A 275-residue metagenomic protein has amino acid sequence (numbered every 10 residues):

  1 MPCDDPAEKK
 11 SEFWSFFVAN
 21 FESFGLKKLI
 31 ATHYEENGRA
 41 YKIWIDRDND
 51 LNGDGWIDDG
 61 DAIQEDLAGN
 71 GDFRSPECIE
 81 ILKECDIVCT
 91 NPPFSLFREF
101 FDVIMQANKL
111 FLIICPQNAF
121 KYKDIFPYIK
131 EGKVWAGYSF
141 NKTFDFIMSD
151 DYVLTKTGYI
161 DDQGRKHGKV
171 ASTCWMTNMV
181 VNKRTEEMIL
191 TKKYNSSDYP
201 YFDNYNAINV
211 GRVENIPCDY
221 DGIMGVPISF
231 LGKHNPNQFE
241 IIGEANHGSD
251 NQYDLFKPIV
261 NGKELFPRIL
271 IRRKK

Functional and structural regions predicted by a protein language model:
M1-K275: Class I S-adenosyl-L-methionine-dependent methyltransferase catalytic core
